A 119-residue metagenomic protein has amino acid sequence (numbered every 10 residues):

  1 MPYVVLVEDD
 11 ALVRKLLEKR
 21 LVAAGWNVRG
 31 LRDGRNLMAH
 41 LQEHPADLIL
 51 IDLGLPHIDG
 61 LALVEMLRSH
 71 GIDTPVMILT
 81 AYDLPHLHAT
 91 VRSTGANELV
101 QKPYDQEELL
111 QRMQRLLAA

Functional and structural regions predicted by a protein language model:
E8: Conserved acidic carboxylate
K15-V22: Charged docking surfaces used in two-component/phosphorelay signaling
G30-L48: Acidic, metal-coordinating helix/loop segments flanking the phosphotransfer/catalytic sites of two-component signaling
D33, D59-A62: Acidic catalytic/metal-coordinating carboxylates
A39, L61-I72: Short amphipathic alpha-helix used as the core "switch/output" element in two-component signaling
A62, D83-E98: Alpha4 helix (beta4-alpha4-beta5 surface) of REC/receiver domains from two-component response regulators
H86, Y104-M113: C-terminal output helix
